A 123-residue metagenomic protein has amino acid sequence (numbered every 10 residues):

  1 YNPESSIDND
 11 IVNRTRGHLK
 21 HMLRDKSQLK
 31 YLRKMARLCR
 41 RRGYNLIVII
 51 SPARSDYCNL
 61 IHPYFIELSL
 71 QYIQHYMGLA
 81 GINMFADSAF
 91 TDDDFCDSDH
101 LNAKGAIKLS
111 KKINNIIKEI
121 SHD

Functional and structural regions predicted by a protein language model:
Y1-R42: Secreted/periplasmic serine-hydrolase-like ester/acetyl group-modifying domain
D10-T15, I47-I50, I73-Q74: Generic detector of short, locally flexible boundary/turn motifs and exposed helical patches
H18-D25, C58-I61, F95-H100: Second-shell loop/turn segments in exported
K26-R33, P63-Q71: Well-ordered, non-membrane alpha-helical segments in soluble/globular domains
M35-I61: Active-site segments of SGNH/GDSL-like serine hydrolases that catalyze O-acetyl group transfer/hydrolysis on lipids
Y64, L68-D123: C-terminal regions of proteins
